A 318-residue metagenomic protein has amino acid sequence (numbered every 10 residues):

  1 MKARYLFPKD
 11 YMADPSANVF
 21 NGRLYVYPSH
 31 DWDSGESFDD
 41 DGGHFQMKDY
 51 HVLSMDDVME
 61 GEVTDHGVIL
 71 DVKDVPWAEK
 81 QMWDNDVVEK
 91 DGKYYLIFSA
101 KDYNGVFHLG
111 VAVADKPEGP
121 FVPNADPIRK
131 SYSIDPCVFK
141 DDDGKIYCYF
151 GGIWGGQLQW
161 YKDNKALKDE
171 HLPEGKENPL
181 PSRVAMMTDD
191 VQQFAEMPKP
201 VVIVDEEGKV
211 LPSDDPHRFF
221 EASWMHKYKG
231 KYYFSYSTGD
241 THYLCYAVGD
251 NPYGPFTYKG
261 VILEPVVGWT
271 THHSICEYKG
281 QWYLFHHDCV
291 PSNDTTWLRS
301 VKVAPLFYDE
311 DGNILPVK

Functional and structural regions predicted by a protein language model:
M1-K318: Carbohydrate-active catalytic/glycan-binding domains of CAZyme proteins, especially the secreted or lumenal ectodomains
